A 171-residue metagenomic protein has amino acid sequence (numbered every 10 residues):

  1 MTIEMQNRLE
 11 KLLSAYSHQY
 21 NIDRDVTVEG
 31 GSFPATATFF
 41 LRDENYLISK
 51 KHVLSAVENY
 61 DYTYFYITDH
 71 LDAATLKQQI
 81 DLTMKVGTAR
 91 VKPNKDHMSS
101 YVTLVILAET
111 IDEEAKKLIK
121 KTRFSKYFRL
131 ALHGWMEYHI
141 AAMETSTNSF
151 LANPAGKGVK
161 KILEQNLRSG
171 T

Functional and structural regions predicted by a protein language model:
M1-T68: N-terminal, charge-rich interaction modules
L13-Y20, R24, T83-N94, T122-K126: Hydrophobic, Leu/Ile/Phe/Ala-enriched alpha-helical segments that form helix-helix packing faces
L47, L54-E58, A108-E109, K116-K120 (+1 more regions): Exposed acidic/polar residues on beta-strands and adjacent loops within beta-sheet cores, strongest in beta-propeller
N59-Y62, S99-V102, Y138: Short, surface-exposed beta-edge/turn micro-motifs
Y66-H70, I106-E109: Structural motif
H70-K85, A89, E113-K117: Active-site-adjacent loop/helix micro-motif of nuclease/hydrolase catalytic cores
N94-I119: Nucleic-acid nuclease catalytic cores
K121-T171: Charged, structured surface patches that assemble and position nucleic-acid processing machinery
